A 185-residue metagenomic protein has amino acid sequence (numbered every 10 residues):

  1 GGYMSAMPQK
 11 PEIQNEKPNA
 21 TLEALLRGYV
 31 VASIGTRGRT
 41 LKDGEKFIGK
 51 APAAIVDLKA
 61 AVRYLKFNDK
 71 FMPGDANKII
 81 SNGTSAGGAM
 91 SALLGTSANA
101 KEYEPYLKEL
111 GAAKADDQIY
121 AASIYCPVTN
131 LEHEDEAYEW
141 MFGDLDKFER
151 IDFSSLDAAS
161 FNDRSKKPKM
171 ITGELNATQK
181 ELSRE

Functional and structural regions predicted by a protein language model:
G1-E23: Short, surface-exposed "cap/lid" segments of acyl-processing enzymes
G2-P8, V31, Y64, F71: Serine-hydrolase catalytic-loop signature spanning alpha/beta hydrolases and amidase-signature enzymes
M7-Q14, P105, S155-R164: Surface-exposed intrinsically disordered loops and tails
T21-L41: Conserved alpha/beta-hydrolase
G38-F47, H133-E134: Glycine-rich "HGGG/HGxG" loop immediately N-terminal to the catalytic nucleophile of the alpha/beta-hydrolase
F47-F71: Alpha/beta-hydrolase active-site loop
F67-L145: Primarily recognizes the serine-hydrolase "nucleophile elbow" in alpha/beta-hydrolase and SGNH/GDSL folds
Y125-P127, H133-E185: Non-catalytic, alpha-helical, charged scaffold/linker segments that couple or flank catalytic or architectural cores
